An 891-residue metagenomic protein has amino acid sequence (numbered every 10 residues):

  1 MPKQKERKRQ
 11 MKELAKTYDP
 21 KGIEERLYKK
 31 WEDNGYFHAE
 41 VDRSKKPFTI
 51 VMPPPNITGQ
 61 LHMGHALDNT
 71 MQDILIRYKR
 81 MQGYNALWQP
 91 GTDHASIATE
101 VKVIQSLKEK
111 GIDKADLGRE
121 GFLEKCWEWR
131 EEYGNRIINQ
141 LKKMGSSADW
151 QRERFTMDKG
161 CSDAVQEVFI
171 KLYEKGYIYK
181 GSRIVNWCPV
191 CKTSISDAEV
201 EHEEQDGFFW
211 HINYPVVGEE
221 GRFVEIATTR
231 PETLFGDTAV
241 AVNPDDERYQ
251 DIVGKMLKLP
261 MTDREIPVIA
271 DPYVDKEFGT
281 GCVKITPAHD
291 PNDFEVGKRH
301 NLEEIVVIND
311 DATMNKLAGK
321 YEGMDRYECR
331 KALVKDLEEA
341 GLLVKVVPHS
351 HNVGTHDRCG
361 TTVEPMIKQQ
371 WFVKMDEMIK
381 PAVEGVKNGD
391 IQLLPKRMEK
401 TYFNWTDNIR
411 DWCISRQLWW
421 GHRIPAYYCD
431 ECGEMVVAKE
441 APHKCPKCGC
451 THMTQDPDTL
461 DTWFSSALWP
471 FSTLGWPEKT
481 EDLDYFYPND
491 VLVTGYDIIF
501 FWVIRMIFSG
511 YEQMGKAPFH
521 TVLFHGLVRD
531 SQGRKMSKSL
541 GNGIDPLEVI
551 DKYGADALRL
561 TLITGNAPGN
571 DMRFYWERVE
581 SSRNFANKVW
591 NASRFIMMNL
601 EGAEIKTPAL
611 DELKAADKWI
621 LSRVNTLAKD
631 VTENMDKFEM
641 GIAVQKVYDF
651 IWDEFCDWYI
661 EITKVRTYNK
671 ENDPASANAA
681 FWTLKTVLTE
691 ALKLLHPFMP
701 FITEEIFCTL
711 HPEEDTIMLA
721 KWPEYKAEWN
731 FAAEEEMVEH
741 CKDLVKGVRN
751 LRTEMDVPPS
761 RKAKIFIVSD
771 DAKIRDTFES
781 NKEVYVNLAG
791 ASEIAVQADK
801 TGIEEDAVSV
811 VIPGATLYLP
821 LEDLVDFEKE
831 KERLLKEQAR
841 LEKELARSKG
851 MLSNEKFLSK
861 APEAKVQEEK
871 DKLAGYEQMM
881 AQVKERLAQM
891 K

Functional and structural regions predicted by a protein language model:
P2, H211, N404-F464, L468 (+3 more regions): Feature 926 captures the class I aminoacyl-tRNA synthetase adenylation module centered on the KMSKS loop
P2-K8, K12, T17, R26 (+13 more regions): Residue patterns forming the tRNA-binding/recognition surfaces of aminoacyl-tRNA synthetases and related DALR
P2-Y18, L87, T229, G354 (+4 more regions): Auxiliary tRNA-acceptor-end handling modules of aminoacyl-tRNA synthetases
G22-E40, D245-D246: Amphipathic alpha-helical blocks
E40-V103, T156, V165, I226-T228 (+6 more regions): N-terminal catalytic cores of NTP/NDP-binding nucleotidyl/phosphoryl-transfer enzymes
R43-K45, P53-P54, Q89-E100, E153-C161 (+3 more regions): Short, solvent-exposed turn/loop segments enriched in Gly/Ser/Thr/Pro and often Arg
R77-N85, S106-R119, N139, K143-A148 (+17 more regions): Secondary-structure transition/capping motifs at alpha-helix termini and the adjoining loop/turn into the next element
R264-I269, P457-Y487, D653, D657-I660: Active-site-adjacent "gating/activation" loops or surface patches in catalytic cores
